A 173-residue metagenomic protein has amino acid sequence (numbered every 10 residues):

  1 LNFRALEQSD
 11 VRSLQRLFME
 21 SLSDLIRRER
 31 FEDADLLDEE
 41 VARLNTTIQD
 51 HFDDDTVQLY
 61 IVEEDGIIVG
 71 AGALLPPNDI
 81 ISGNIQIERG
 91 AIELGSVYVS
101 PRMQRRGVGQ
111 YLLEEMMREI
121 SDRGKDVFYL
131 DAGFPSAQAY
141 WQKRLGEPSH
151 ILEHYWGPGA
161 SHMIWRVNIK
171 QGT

Functional and structural regions predicted by a protein language model:
N2-E29: A short beta-loop-alpha structural element at the N-terminal edge of CoA-dependent acyl/N-acetyltransferase catalytic
M19-I48: Conserved GNAT-fold acetyl-CoA-binding loop/helix
I61, I67-P76, E93, Y98: Conserved beta-strand in the GNAT
N78-E88: A short, polar/charged loop-to-alpha-helix boundary motif
R89, G95-Q104: A short, internal acetyl-CoA/4′-phosphopantetheine-binding micro-motif in the GNAT/acyltransferase core
V99, R105-R118, K143: Conserved acetyl-CoA-binding loop-helix of GNAT-fold acetyltransferases
I120-G133: Conserved GNAT acetyl-CoA-binding A-motif
Y129-D131, Q142-I164: Conserved catalytic-core motifs of GNAT/GCN5-like acyltransferases
